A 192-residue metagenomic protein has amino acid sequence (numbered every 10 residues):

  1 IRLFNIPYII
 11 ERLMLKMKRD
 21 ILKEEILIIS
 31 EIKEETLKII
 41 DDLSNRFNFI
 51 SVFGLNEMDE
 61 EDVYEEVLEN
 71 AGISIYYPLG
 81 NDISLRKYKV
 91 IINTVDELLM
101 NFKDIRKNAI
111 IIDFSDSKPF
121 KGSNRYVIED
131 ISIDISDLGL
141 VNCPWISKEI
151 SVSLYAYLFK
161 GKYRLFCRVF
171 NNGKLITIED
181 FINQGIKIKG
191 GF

Functional and structural regions predicted by a protein language model:
I1-E11: A glycine-rich, Thr/Ser-enriched phosphate-binding loop motif common to dinucleotide/cofactor-binding enzymes
I1-R2, L55-N56, S115-P119: Short, acidic/turn-prone active-site loops that include or flank metal/cofactor- and phosphate-binding residues
I10, V67, S74-Y76, L85 (+1 more regions): Generic hydrophobic, helix-prone segments enriched in Leu/Val/Ile
K16-L79: Glycine-rich phosphate/diphosphate-binding loop of Rossmann-like nucleotide-binding domains
R19-I40, G80-Y88, K103-N108, L140-S151: A broadly tuned preference for mixed-charge, low-complexity surface segments
V52-D59, Y64-E65, N101-K103, L158-R168: Amphipathic, soluble alpha/beta structural segments
S74-G139: Rossmann-like adenosine-cofactor binding region
D116-F192: Adenosine-phosphate binding glycine-rich loop
